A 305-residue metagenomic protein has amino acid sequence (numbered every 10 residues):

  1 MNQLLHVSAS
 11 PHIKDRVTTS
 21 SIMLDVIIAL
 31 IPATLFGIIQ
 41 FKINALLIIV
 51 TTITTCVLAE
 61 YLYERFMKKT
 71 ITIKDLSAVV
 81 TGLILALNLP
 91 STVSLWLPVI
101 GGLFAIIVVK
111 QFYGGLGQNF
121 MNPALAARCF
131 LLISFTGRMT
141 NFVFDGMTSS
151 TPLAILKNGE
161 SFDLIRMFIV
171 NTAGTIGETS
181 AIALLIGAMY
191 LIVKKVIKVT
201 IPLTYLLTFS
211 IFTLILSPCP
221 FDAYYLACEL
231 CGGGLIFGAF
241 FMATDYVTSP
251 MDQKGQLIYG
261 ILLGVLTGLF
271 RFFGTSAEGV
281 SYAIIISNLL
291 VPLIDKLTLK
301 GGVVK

Functional and structural regions predicted by a protein language model:
M1-I22, F273-K305: Cytosolic-side transmembrane-helix boundaries in multi-pass membrane proteins
M1-I53, V57: N-terminal signal-anchor module of multipass membrane proteins
S10, L58-K69, I106-Q118, L184-K195 (+1 more regions): C-terminal ends of transmembrane helices
D25-A33, I48-E60, S77-G82, A86 (+14 more regions): Alpha-helical transmembrane segments in multi-pass membrane proteins
K42-T55, T92-G101, M167, N171-A181 (+1 more regions): Structural signature of hydrophobic alpha-helical transmembrane segments
S77-A78, L83-G146: Membrane-interface helix-loop-helix junctions at boundaries between adjacent transmembrane segments
G117-L185: Long hydrophobic alpha-helical segments that form multi-pass transmembrane helix bundles in integral membrane proteins
F120, A124, P202, A227-L235 (+2 more regions): Loop-to-transmembrane alpha-helix initiation sites
